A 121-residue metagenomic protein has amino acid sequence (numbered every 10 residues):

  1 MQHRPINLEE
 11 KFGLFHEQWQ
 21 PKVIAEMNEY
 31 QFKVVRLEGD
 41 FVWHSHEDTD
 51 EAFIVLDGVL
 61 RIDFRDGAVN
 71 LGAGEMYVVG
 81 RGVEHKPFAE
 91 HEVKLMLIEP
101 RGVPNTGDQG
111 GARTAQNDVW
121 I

Functional and structural regions predicted by a protein language model:
M1-K33, G110-I121: A short, N-terminal "cap"/entry segment at the start of jelly-roll beta-barrel domains of the cupin/DSBH fold
E17-Q18, Q31-E47: Conserved short histidine dyad/triad with adjacent acidic residue
N28, L56-D57, G72-A73, H91: A cytosolic small-molecule/anion-sensing beta-strand core signal
Q31, D40, V59-R61, A68 (+2 more regions): Structural motif
R36-L37, H46-D63, I98: Short, conserved beta-strand element in jelly-roll/cupin
F64-R65, A73, A89, G107: Short glycine-/acidic-enriched loop or helix-start segments at secondary-structure transitions that form or flank
R65-G82: Short acidic-glycine-tyrosine-enriched beta hairpin
R81-G111: Ligand-binding loop in jelly-roll beta-barrel domains
